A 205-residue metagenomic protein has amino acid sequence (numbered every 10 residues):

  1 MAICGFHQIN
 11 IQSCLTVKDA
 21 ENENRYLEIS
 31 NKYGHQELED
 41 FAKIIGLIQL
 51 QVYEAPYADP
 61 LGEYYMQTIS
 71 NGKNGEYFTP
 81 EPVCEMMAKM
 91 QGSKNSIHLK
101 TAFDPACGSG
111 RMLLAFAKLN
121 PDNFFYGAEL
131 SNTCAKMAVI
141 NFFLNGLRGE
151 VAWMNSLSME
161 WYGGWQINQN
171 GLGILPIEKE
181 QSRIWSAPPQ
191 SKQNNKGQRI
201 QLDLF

Functional and structural regions predicted by a protein language model:
M1-F205: Class I S-adenosyl-L-methionine-dependent methyltransferase catalytic core
